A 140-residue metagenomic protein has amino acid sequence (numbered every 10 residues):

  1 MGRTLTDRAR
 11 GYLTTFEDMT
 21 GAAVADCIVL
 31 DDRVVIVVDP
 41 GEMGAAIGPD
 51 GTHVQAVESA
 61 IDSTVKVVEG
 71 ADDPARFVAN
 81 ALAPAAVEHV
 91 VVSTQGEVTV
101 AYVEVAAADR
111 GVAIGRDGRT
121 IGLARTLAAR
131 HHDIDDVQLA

Functional and structural regions predicted by a protein language model:
M1-A140: Acidic, polar-rich N-terminal leader regions of halophilic archaeal proteins
